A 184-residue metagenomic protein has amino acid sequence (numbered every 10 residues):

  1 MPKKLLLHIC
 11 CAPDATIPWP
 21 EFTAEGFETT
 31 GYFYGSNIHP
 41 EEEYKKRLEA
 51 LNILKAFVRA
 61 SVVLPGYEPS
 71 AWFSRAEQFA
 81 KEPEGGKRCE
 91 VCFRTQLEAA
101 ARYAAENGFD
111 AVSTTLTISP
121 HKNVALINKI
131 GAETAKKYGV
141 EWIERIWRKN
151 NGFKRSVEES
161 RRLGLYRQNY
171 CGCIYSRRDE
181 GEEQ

Functional and structural regions predicted by a protein language model:
M1-Q184: Nucleotide-activated chemistry modules centered on ATP-dependent adenylation/adenylyltransferase
